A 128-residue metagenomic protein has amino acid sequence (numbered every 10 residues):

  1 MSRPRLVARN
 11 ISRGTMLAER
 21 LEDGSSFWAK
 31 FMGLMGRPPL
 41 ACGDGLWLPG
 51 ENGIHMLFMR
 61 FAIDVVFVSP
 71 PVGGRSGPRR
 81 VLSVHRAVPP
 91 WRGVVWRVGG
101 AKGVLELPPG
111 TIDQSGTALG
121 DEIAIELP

Functional and structural regions predicted by a protein language model:
M1-P128: Compact, glycine-rich, soluble single-domain proteins
